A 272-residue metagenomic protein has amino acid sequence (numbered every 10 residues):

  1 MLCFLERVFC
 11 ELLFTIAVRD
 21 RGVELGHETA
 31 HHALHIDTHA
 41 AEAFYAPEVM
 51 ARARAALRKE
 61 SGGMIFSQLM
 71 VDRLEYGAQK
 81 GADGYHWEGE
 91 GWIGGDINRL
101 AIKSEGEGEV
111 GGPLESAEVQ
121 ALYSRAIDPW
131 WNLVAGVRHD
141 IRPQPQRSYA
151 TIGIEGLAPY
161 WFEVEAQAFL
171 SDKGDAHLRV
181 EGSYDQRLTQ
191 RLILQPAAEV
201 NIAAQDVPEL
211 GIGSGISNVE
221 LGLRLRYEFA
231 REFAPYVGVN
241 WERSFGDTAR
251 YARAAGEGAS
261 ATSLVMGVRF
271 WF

Functional and structural regions predicted by a protein language model:
I16-P113, A117, A121-R125: Outer-membrane beta-barrel initiation region
I65-S67, D83-W87, E115-V119, Q146-A150 (+3 more regions): Residues that define the transmembrane beta-barrel architecture of outer-membrane proteins
R73, I102-G106, A135-H139, A166-L170 (+2 more regions): Transmembrane beta-barrel strands of outer-membrane/channel proteins
G89, A121, I152, V180-G182 (+2 more regions): Membrane-embedded beta-strands of outer-membrane beta-barrel proteins, especially the hydrophobic/small aromatic
I93-G95, R125, G156, L170 (+3 more regions): Residue-level signature of outer-membrane beta-barrel architecture
I97-I102, P129-L133, Y160-V164, T189-L194 (+1 more regions): Repeated loop/turn-to-beta-strand initiation elements of outer-membrane beta-barrel proteins
R147-P208: Detector for outer-membrane/organellar transmembrane beta-barrel domains, recognizing the amphipathic beta-strand
L223-E228, G258-F272: Outer-membrane beta-barrel "beta-signal"
